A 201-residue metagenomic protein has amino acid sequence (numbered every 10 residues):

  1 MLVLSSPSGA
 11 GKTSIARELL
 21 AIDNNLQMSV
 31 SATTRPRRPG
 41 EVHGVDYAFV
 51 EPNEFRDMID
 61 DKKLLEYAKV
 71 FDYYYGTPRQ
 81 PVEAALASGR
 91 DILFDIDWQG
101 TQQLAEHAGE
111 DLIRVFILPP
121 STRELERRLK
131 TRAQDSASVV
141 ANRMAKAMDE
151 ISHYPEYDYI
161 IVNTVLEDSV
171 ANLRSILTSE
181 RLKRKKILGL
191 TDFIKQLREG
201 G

Functional and structural regions predicted by a protein language model:
S5-P7: P-loop (Walker A) phosphate-binding loop of NTP-binding proteins
A10: ATP-binding Walker
T13: Walker A/P-loop
N24-R37: Short beta-strand-centered segment that lines the nucleotide-binding/catalytic pocket of NTP-utilizing
R37-V45: P-loop NTPase switch/communication element
N53-K63, T77-A133: ATP-dependent NMP and nucleoside kinases share a basic, alpha-helical "lid"
Q134-D135, D149-G201: NTP-dependent small-molecule kinase module
